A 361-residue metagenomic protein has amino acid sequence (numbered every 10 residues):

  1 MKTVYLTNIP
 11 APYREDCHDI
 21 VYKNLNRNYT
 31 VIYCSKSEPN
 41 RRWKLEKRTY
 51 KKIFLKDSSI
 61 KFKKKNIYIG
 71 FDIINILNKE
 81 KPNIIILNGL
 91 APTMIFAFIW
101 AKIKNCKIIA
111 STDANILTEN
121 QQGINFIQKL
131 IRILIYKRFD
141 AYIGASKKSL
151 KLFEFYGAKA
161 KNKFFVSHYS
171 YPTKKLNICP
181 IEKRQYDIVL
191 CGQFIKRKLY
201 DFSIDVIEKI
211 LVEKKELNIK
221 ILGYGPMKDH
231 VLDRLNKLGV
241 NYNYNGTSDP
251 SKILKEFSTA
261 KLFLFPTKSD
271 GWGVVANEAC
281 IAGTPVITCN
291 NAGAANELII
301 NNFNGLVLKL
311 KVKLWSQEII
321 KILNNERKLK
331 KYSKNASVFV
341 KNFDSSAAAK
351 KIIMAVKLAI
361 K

Functional and structural regions predicted by a protein language model:
V4, P180-K198, I204-E208: Conserved donor-binding/catalytic core segment of Leloir-type glycosyltransferases
C106-F126, R138-A141: A short, histidine- and acid-enriched strand-loop-helix "catalytic/donor-clamping" loop that lines the nucleotide-sugar
K137-N177: Donor nucleotide-sugar binding/catalytic pocket of nucleotide-sugar-dependent glycosyltransferases
H230-S248: Nucleotide-activated donor-binding/catalytic signature segment of Leloir-type glycosyltransferases, i.e., the conserved
T247-S248, K255-A260: Short alpha-helical donor nucleotide-sugar binding micro-motif in glycosyltransferases
K268: Aromatic "clamp/platform" in nucleotide-sugar-dependent glycosyltransferases that forms part of the donor/acceptor
P285-C289: Short hydrophobic beta-strand element within catalytic cores of glycosyltransferases and related nucleotide-activated
I300-V312, K321-R327: Conserved acidic donor-binding segment of nucleotide-sugar-dependent glycosyltransferases
